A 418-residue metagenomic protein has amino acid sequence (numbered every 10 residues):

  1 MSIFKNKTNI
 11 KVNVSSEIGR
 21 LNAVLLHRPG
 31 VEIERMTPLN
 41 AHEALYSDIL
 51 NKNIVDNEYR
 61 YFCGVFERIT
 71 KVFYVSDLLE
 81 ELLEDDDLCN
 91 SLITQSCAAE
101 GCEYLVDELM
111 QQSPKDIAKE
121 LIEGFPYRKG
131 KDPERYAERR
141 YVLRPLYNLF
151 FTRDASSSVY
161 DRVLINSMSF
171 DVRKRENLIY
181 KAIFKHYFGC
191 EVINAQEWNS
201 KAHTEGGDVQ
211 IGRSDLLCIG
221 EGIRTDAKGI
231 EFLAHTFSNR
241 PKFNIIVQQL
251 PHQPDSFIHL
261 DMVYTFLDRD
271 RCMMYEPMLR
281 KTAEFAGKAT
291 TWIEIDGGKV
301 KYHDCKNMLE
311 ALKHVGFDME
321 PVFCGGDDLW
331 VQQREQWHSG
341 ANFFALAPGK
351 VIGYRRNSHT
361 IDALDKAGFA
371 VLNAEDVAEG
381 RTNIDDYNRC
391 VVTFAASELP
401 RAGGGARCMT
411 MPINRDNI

Functional and structural regions predicted by a protein language model:
S2-I418: The feature marks the mature, well-folded catalytic cores of soluble enzymes
